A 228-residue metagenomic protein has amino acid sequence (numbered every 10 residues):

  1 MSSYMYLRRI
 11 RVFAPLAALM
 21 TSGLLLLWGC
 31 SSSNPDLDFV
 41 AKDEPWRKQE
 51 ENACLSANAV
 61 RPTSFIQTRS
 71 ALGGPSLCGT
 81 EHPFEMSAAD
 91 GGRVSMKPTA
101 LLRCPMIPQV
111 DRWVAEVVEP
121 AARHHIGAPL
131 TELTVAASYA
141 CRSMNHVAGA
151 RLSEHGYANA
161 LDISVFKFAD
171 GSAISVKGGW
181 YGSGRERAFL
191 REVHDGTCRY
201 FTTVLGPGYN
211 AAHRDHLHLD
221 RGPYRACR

Functional and structural regions predicted by a protein language model:
M1-C30: Sec-dependent bacterial lipoprotein signal peptides
P15-L16, L37-D43, T63-F65: Short, intrinsically disordered, charge-biased short linear motifs at domain edges
L24-Q49: Bacterial Sec signal peptide processing site at the extreme N-terminus
S33-L37, E81, L152, Y157-R228: Catalytic cores and adjacent binding grooves of peptidoglycan-active enzymes
V40, T99-Q109, V176-G184: Second-shell loop/turn segments in exported
E50-L133: Active-site acidic/histidine clusters and adjacent loop/turn architecture that either coordinate catalytic ions
H124-A158: Active-site-adjacent substructure of cysteine-protease-like catalytic cores
